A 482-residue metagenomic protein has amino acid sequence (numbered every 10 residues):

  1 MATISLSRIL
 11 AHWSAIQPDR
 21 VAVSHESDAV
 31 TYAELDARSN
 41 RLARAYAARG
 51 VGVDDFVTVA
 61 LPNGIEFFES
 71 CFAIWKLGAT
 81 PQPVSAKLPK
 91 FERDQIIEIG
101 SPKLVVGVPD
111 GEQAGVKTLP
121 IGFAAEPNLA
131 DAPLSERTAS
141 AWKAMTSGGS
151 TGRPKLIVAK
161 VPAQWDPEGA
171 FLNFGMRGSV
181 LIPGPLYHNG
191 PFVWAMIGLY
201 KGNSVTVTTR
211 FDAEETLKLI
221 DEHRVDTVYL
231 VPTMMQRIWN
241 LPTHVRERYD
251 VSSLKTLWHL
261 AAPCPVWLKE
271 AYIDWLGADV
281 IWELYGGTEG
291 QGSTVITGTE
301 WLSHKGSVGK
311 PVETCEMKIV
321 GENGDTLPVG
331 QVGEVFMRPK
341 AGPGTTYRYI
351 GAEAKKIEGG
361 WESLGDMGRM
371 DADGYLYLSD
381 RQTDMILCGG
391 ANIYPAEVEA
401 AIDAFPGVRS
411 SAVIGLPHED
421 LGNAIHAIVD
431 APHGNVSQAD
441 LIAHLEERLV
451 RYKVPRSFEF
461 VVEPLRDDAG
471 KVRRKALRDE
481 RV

Functional and structural regions predicted by a protein language model:
M1-I4, Q113, L119-A141: Flexible, low-complexity linker/hinge segments
A2, A11, V21-G64, P89-D94: Conserved AMP-binding/adenylate-forming core of the ANL superfamily
T31-A33, A139-D166: Conserved AMP-binding A3 loop
R44, F67, K218-I220, V228 (+4 more regions): AMP-binding/adenylate-forming catalytic core of the ANL superfamily
M145, Y200, T227-Y229, T243-H304 (+1 more regions): Gly/Ser/Thr-rich phosphate-binding loop
W165-S179, Y187-T227, L241: Conserved AMP-binding/adenylation subdomain of ANL enzymes
P311-T314, D325-I357, A391-I393: Conserved ATP/PPi-binding loop(s) of AMP-dependent carboxylate-activating enzymes
E316-F336, R369-D373, G434-Q438, R473: Conserved beta-loop-beta connector loops within the AMP-binding
